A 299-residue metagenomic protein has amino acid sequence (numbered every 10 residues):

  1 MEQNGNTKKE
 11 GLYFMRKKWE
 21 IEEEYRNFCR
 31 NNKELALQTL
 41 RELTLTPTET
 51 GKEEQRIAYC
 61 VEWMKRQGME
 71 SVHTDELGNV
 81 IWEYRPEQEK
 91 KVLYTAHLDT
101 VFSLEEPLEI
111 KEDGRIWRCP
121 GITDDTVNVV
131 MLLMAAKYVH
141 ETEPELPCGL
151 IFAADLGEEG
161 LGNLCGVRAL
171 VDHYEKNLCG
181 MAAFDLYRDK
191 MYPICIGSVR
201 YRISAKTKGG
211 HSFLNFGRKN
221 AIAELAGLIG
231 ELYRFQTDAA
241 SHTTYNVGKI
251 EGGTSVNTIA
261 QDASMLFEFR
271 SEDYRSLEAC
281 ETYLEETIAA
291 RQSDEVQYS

Functional and structural regions predicted by a protein language model:
E2, K8-P120, Y138-E141: Acidic/His- and Gly-rich active-site-bordering loop/insert found across diverse amide/peptide-bond hydrolases
G11-E24, N31, L45, E49 (+3 more regions): Metal-dependent amide/peptide-bond hydrolase catalytic core, centered on the "pita-bread" metallohydrolase fold
E42, L133-E141, G227-R234: Short glycine/serine- and small hydrophobic-enriched flexible loop segments
P47, M64, W82, Y94-H97 (+6 more regions): Buried hydrophobic positions in well-ordered alpha/beta secondary-structure cores of metabolic enzymes
K91-L93, C179-A183, R202: Short glycine-aspartate micro-motif
D99-E112, L178, P193-S204: Acidic-glycine-rich active-site phosphate/pyrophosphate-binding loop
G114-T123, G209-L214: A short glycine/serine-rich beta->alpha loop
I116, D125-I196: Acidic/histidine-rich catalytic neighborhood of metal-dependent amide-processing enzymes
